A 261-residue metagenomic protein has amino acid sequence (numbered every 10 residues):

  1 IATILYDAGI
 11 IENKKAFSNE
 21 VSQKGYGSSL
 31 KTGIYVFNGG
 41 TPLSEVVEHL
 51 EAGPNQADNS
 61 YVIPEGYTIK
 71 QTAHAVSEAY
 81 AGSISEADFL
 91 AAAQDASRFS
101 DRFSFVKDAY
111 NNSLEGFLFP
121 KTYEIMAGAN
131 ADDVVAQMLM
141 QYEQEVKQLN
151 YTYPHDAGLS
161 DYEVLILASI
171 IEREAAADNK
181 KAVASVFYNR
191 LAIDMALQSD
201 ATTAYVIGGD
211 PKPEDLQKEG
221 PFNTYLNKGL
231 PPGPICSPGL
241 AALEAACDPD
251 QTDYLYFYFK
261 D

Functional and structural regions predicted by a protein language model:
A2, Q23-T32, A52-Q56, E115-K121 (+1 more regions): Acidic/histidine-rich, surface-exposed loop or edge segments in extracytoplasmic proteins
A2-E12, V36-D58, V62-I69, I125-V134: Extracytoplasmic Gram-positive cell-surface binding/anchoring modules and repeats
T3-V21, E78-F89: LysM (lysin motif) carbohydrate-binding repeats in extracellular/periplasmic proteins that recognize
A8, E20-K24, H49, G53 (+2 more regions): Generic N-terminal helix/loop capping motif
E12-N13, S22-T41, A87, A93-N111 (+2 more regions): Positively charged
V62, K70, H74, E78-S83 (+1 more regions): Bacterial extracytoplasmic/cell-wall-associated proteins, especially those involved in peptidoglycan
